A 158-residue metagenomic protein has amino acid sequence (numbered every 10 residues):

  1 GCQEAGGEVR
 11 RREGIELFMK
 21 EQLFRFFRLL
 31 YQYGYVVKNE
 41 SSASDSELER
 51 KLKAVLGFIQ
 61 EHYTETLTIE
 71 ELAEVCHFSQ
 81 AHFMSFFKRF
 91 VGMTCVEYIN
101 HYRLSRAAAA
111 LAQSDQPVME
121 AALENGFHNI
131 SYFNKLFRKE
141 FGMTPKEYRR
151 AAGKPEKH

Functional and structural regions predicted by a protein language model:
G1: Aromatic/histidine-rich interaction motifs
E8-G57, E61, E65, E70-C76 (+2 more regions): Short, Lys/Arg-enriched, Trp-marked, Pro/Gly-tolerant hinge/linker segments that flank
G57-E61, E65-E71, F78, K88-N134 (+1 more regions): Terminal helix-turn-helix DNA-binding modules in bacterial transcription factors
S131, F141-G142, E147-Y148: Extended, charge-rich C-terminal regions with high alpha-helical propensity
